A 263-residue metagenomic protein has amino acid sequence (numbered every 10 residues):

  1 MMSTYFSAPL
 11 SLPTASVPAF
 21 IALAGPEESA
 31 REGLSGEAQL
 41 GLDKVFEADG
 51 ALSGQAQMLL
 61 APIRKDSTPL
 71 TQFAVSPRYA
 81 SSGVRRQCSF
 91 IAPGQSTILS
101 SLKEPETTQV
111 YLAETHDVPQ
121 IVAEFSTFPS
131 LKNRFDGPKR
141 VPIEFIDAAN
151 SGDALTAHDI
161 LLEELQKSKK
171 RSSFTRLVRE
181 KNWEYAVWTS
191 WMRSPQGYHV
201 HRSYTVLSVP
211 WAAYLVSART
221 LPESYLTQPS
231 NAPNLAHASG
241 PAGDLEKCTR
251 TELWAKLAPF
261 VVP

Functional and structural regions predicted by a protein language model:
M1-P263: Short, surface-exposed polybasic-aromatic patches that bind anionic ligands, especially phosphate groups
